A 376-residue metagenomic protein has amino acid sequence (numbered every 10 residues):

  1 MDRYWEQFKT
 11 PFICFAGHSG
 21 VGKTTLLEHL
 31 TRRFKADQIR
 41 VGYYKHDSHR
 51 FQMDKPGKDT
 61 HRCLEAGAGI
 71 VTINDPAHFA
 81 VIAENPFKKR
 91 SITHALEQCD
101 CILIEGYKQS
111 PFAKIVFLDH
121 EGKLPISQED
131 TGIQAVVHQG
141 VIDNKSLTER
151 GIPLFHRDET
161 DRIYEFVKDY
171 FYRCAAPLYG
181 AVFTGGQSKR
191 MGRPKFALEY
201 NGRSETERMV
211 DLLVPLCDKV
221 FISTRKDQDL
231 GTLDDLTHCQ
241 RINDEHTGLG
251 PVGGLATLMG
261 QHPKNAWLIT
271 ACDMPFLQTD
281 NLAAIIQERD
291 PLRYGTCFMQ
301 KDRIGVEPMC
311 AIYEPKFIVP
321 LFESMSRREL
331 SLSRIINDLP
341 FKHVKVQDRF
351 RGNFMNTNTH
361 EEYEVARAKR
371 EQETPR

Functional and structural regions predicted by a protein language model:
D2-H49, A176-A181: Walker A (P-loop) phosphate-binding motif
T31-E84: N-terminal phosphate/diphosphate-binding loop that engages ATP/GTP or pyrophosphate donors across diverse enzyme folds
F34, K58, P177-E329, N337-F350 (+2 more regions): Nucleotide and nucleotide-moiety/phosphate-recognizing core
Y43-K45, I73-N74, Q134-G140, F221-R225 (+1 more regions): Short internal beta-strands
F51-M53, K123-P125, V141-L147, D211 (+1 more regions): Short, charged/polar "capping" segments at the starts of alpha-helices and the immediately preceding loops
I82-S110: Phosphate-binding/switch loop-helix module in NTP-utilizing enzymes
C101-D169, R173: Phosphate/Mg2+-binding loops and adjacent switch elements in nucleotide/diphosphate-handling enzyme cores
R157, D161-Y170, F354-R376: Short, basic/aromatic-enriched C-terminal tail that caps enzymatic domains
